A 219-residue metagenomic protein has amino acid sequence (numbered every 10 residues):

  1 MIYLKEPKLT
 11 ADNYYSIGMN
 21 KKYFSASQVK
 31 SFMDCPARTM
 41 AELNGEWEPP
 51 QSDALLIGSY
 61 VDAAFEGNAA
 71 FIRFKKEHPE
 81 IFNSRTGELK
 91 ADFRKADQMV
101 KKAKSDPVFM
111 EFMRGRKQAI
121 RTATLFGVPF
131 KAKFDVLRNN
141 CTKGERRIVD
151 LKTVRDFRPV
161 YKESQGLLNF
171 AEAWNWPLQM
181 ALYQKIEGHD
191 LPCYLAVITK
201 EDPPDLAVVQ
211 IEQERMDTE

Functional and structural regions predicted by a protein language model:
M1-F134: Metal-dependent nuclease catalytic cores that hydrolyze phosphodiester bonds in DNA/RNA, characterized by
W47-P50, S84-E88, V160-W174, E214: Short histidine-centered catalytic/ligand-binding loop motif
S59, A63-G67, R147, A181-K185: Residue-level signal for well-ordered alpha-helical scaffold segments within enzymatic catalytic domains
T86, F93, V100, F170-P177 (+1 more regions): Metal-dependent nuclease catalytic regions and adjoining charged, substrate-binding loops involved in nucleic-acid end
T122, V154-D156, K200-P203: Short, solvent-exposed loop/turn segments at secondary-structure junctions
T122-T124, L137-N139, A196-I198: A generic structural motif
G127-K131, R138, K143-R146, D190-L191 (+1 more regions): Coil-to-beta-strand transition motifs
A132-G166, Y183: Conserved catalytic cores of phosphodiester-cleaving nucleases, focusing on short active-site segments
